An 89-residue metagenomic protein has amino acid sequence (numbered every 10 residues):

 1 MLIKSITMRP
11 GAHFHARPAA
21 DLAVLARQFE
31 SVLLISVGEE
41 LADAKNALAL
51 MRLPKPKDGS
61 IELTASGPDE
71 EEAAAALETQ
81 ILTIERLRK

Functional and structural regions predicted by a protein language model:
M1-P10: Short amphipathic
K4, L33, G59-I61: Conserved beta-strand core positions
A12-V32, L41-K57, A75: Amphipathic alpha-helical interaction surfaces in cytosolic regulatory modules
R52-K89: C-terminal structural segments of small proteins and small subunits
